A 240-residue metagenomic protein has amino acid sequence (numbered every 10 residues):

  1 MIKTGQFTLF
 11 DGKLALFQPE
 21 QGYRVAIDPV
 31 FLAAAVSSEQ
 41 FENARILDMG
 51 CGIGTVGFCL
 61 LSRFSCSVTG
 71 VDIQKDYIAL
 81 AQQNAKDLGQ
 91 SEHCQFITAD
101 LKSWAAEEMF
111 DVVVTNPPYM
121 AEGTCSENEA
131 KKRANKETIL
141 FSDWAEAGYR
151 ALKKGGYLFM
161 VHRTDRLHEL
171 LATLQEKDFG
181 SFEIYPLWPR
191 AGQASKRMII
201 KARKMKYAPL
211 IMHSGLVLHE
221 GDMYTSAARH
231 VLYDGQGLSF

Functional and structural regions predicted by a protein language model:
I2-R45, C51-S62, G215-V217: SAM-dependent Rossmann-like transferase core, predominantly class I methyltransferases with a strong bias toward
F17, Q95-I97, F182-Y185: General small-molecule cofactor/ligand-binding pocket signal
Q21, L140-S195: Conserved Class I SAM-dependent methyltransferase catalytic core
L32, N116, W144, A202: Residue-level signal for inorganic ion chemistry
A34-E108, V112-T115, A121-S126: Conserved SAM/SAH cofactor-binding pocket of Class I
P117-D143: Mobile active-site "lid"/loop adjacent to the S-adenosyl-L-methionine
A194-F240: SAM/dcSAM-binding transferase cores
